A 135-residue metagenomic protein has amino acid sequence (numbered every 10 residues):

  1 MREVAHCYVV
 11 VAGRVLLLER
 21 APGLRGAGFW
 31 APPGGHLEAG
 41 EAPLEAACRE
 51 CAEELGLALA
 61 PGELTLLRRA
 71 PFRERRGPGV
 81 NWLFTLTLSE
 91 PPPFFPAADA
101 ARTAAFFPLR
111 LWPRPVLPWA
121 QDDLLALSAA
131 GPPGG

Functional and structural regions predicted by a protein language model:
M1-L16, P33-H36: Conserved N-terminal beta-strand and adjoining loop/helix that marks the start of the Nudix/MutT-like hydrolase domain
R2, G13, A70-F94, A105-L111 (+2 more regions): Active-site-adjacent beta-strand/loop module that shapes the phosphate/pyrophosphate-binding cleft
L16-L17, T65: General beta-strand recognition
E19-P22: Short, small-residue-rich loop/turn micro-motifs
L24-F29: A conserved beta-turn-beta hairpin within the catalytic core of GNAT-like acetyltransferases that forms part
P33-L67: The catalytic Nudix box helix
A97-R102: Short, basic/polar amphipathic helix motif occurring as a linker/hinge flanking DNA-binding modules in transcription
